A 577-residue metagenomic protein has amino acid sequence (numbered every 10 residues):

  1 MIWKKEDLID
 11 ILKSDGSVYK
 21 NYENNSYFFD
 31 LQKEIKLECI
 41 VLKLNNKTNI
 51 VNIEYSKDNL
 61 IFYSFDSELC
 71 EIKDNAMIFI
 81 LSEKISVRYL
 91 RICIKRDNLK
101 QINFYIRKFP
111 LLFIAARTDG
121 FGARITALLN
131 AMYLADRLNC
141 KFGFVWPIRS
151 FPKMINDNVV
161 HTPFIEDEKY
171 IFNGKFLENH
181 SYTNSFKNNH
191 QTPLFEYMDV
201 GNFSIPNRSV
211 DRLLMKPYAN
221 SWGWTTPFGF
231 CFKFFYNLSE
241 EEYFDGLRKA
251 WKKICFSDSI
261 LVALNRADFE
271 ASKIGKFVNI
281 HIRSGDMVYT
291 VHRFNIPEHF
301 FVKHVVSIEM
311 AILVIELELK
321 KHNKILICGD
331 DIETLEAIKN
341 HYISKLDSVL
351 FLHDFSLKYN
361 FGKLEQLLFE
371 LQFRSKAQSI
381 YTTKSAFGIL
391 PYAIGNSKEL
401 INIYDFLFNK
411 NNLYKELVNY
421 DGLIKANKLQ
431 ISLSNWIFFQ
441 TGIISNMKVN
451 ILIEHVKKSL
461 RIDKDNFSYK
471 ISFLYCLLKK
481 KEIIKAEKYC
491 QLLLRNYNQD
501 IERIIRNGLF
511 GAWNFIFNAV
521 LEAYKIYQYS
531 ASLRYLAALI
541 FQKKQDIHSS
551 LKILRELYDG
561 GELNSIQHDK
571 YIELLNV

Functional and structural regions predicted by a protein language model:
M1, L12-S64, K73-P110: Aromatic, loop-rich ligand-recognition surfaces of beta-strand-rich domains
K47, D97, T118-D119, P147-P152 (+4 more regions): Short, solvent-exposed loop/turn segments at secondary-structure junctions
V87, H322, K376-Q378: Short, well-ordered alpha-helix to beta-strand connector turns
P110-H292, I296: Secretory-pathway glycan-assembly enzymes, especially type II membrane glycosyltransferases that use nucleotide-sugar
A115-D119, I125, L129, I148-R149 (+1 more regions): A donor-sugar binding/catalytic signature common to diverse glycosyltransferases and related nucleotide-sugar
I155-K169, L335-K345, K570-Y571: Short, aromatic/basic amphipathic alpha-helical patches
H281-Y289, F294, A311-K363: Catalytic donor nucleotide-activated moiety binding site of glycosyltransferases and closely related
I431-V577: Extended amphipathic alpha-helical coiled-coil/heptad-repeat regions
